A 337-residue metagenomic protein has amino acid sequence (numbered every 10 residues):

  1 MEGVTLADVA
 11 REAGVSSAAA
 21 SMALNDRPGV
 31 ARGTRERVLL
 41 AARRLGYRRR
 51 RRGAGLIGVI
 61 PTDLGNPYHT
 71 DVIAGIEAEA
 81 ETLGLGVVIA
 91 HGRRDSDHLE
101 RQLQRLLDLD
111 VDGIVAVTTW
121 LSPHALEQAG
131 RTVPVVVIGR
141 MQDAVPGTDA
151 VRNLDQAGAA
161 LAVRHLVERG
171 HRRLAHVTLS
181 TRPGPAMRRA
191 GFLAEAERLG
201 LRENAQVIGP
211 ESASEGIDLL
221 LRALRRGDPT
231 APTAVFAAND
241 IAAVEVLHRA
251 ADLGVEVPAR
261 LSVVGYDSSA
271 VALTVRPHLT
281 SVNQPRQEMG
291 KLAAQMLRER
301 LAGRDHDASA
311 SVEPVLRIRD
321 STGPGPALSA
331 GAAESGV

Functional and structural regions predicted by a protein language model:
M1-A54, A327, A332-V337: N-terminal helix-turn-helix DNA-binding module of bacterial transcription factors
S17-M22, G53-G65, H165, R173-L179: Short beta-strand segments enriched in small/hydrophobic residues
G33, P61-D71, I89-H98, R140 (+6 more regions): Hinge/beta->alpha junction and helix N-cap segments in small-molecule ligand-binding domains
Y47-R105, L109-G113, L193: Amphipathic helical "hinge" segments at domain boundaries
H98-D110, G216-T230: Short, well-structured alpha-helical segments in soluble
D110-T118, R173-T178, V207, D228-N239 (+1 more regions): Periplasmic-binding protein-like
V117-L161, I241, D267-L279: Flexible loop/hinge segments that line or gate small-molecule binding clefts
R225-V337: Flexible loop/turn connectors
